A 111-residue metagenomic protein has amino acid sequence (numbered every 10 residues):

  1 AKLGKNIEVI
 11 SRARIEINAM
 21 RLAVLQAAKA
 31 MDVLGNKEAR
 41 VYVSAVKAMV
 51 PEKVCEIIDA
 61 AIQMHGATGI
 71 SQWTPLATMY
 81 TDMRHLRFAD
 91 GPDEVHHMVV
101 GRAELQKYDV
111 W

Functional and structural regions predicted by a protein language model:
A1-W111: Alpha-helical interface subdomain recognition
